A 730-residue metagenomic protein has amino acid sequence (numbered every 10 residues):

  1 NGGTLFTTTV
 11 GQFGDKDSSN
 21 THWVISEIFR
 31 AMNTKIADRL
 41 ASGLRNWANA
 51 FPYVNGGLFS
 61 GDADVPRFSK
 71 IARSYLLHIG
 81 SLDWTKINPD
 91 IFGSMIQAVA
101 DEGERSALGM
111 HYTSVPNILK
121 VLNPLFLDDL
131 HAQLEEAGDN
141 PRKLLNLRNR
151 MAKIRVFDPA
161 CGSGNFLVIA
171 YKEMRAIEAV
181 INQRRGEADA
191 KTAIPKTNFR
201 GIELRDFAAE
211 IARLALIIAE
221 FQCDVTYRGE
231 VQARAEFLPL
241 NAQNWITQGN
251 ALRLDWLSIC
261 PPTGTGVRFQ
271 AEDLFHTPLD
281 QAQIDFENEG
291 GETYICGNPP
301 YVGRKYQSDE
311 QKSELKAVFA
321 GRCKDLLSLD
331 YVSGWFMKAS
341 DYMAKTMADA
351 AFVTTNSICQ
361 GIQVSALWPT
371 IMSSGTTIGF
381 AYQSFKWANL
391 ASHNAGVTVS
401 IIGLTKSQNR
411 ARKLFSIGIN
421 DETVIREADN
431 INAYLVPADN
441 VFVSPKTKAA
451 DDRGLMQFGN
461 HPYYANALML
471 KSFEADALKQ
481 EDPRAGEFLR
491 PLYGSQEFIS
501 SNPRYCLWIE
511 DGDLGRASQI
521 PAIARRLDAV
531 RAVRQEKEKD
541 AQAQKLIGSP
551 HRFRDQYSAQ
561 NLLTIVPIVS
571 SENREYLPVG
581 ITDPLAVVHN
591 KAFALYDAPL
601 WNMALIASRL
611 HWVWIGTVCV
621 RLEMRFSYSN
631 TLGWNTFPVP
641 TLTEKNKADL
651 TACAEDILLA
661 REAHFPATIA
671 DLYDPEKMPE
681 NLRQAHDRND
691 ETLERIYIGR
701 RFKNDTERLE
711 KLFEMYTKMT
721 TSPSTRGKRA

Functional and structural regions predicted by a protein language model:
N1-D129, D224-R234, L238, R484 (+6 more regions): Non-catalytic, mostly N-terminal accessory regions of nucleic-acid modification and defense proteins
Q12-K16, R105-T113, Y306, F319-D330 (+7 more regions): Short, contiguous acidic/charged loop-to-helix segments that flank catalytic cores in large enzymes
R67-K70, S74, L82-I87, Q97 (+2 more regions): SAM-dependent methyltransferase catalytic region
H78, E104, E135-R155, A242 (+5 more regions): Flexible, glycine/threonine-enriched loop-and-boundary segments that flank and lead into catalytic domains of large
C161, A522-V530, L546, T636-A730: Non-catalytic DNA-recognition/assembly elements of restriction-modification systems
I194-P195, N241, A395-V399, N502 (+2 more regions): Short, solvent-exposed loop/turn segments at the edges of secondary structure
S333, I419-A652, D656, K718-M719 (+2 more regions): Polybasic, glycine- and aromatic-enriched phosphate-binding surface used to engage nucleic acids
G396-A411: Conserved beta strand-loop-helix elements of the APE1-like EEP
